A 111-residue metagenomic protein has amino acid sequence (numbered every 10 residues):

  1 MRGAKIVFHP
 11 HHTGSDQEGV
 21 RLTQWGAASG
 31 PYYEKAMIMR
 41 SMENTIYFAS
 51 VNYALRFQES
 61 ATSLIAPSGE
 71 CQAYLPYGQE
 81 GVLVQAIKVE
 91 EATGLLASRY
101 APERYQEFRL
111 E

Functional and structural regions predicted by a protein language model:
M1-E80: CN hydrolase (nitrilase-like) catalytic-core segments centered on the catalytic cysteine and neighboring Lys/Glu
M1-R2, H9, G14, A92-E111: Cysteine/selenocysteine-centered motifs that mediate thiol-based redox chemistry or coordinate metal-sulfur cofactors
Q79-L96: A short, polar/charged loop-to-alpha-helix boundary motif
